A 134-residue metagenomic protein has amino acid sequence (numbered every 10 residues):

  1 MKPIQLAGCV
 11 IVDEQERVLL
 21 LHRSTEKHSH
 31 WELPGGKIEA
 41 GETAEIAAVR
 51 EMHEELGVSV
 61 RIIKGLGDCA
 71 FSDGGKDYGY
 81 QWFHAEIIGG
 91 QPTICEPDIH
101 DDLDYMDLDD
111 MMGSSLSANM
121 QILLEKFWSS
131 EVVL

Functional and structural regions predicted by a protein language model:
M1-V18: Conserved N-terminal beta-strand and adjoining loop/helix that marks the start of the Nudix/MutT-like hydrolase domain
I4, D13, G75-D77, D98: A generic fold-level signal
C9, G65, F83-H84: A structural signal for short, well-ordered beta-strand segments
D13, R17-E54: Conserved Nudix-box catalytic region and its N-terminal flanking loop in Nudix hydrolases and closely related
H28-W31, P97-L134: Nudix hydrolase/Nudix homology domain
V58-G67: A short coil-to-beta-strand element that immediately follows conserved catalytic motifs
C69-T93, D104-D109, K126-F127, E131: Active-site-adjacent beta-strand/loop module that shapes the phosphate/pyrophosphate-binding cleft
